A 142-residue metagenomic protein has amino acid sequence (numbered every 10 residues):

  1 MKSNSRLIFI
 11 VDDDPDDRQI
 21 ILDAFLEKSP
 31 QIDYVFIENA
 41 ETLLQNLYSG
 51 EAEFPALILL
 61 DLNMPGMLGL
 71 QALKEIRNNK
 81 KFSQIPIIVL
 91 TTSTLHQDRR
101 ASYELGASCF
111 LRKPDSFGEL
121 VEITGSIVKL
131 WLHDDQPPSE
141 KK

Functional and structural regions predicted by a protein language model:
S5-F25, E41, I58: Conserved acidic segment of CheY-like receiver
D13, L90-T94, P114: Conserved active-site segment of CheY-like receiver
F36-L57, V121: Acidic, metal-coordinating helix/loop segments flanking the phosphotransfer/catalytic sites of two-component signaling
T42, D115-S126, Q136-E140: C-terminal output helix
L60-D61, T91: Active-site residues of response regulator receiver
M64-P65: Receiver (REC) domain active-site loop signature in two-component systems and cognate sites in sensor histidine kinases
